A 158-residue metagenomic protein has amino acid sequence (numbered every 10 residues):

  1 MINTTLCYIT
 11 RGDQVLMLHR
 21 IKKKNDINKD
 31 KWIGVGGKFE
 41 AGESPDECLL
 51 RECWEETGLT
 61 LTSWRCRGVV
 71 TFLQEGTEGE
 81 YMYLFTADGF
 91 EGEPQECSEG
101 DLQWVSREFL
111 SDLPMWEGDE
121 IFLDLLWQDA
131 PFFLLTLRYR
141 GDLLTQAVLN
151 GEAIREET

Functional and structural regions predicted by a protein language model:
M1-M17, K38: Conserved N-terminal beta-strand and adjoining loop/helix that marks the start of the Nudix/MutT-like hydrolase domain
N3-T5, D13, E80-Y83, G100 (+1 more regions): Change "...and in nucleic-acid phosphodiester-cleaving endonucleases..." to "...and in nucleic-acid processing enzymes
Q14, K22, T71: Short, glycine/serine-rich, charged loops/turns that create anion-binding and catalytic segments at active sites
D26-D30: A conserved beta-turn-beta hairpin within the catalytic core of GNAT-like acetyltransferases that forms part
W32-K38: Short glycine-enriched, charge-decorated loop/helix-capping segments at active-site entrances that position
F39-T62, F72-L126, A147-T158: Unchanged
G68: Catalytic phosphate/metal-binding cores of nucleic-acid and nucleotide-processing enzymes, i.e., regions that mediate
L126-T145: Short, active-site-adjacent segments that bind or coordinate small-molecule cofactors and metal centers
